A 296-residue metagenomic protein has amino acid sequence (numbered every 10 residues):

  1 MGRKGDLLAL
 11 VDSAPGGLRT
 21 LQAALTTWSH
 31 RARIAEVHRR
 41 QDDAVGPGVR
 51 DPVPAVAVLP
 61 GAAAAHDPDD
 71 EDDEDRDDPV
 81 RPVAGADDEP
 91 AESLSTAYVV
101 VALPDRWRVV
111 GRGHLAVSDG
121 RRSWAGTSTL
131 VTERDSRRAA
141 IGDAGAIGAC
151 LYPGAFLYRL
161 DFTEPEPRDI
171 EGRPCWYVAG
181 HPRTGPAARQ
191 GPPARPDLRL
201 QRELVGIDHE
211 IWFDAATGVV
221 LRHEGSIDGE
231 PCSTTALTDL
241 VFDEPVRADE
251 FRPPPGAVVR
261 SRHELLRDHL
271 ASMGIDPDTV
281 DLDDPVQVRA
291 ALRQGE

Functional and structural regions predicted by a protein language model:
M1-L7, R202-D208, A216-E296: Non-transmembrane domains of secretory- and envelope-associated proteins
S13-G85, W107-V109: A short, Trp-centered hydrophobic/proline-enriched beta-strand micro-motif
G17-A24, P104-R108, G172-A179, R195-D197 (+1 more regions): Short, hydrophobic/aromatic-rich segments at coil-to-beta transitions
A24-R31, A179-A188: Generic short beta-strand segments
G61-L151: An acidic-aromatic
P90-A91, Y158, Q201-V205: Short loop/turn motifs at secondary-structure junctions and domain boundaries
S95-V100, R121-R122, P165-E166, D208-F213 (+1 more regions): Hydrophobic/aromatic beta-strand elements that line small-molecule binding cavities or substrate pockets in beta-rich
P165-W176, W212-T217, D243: A short, structured loop/turn motif at beta-sheet edges
